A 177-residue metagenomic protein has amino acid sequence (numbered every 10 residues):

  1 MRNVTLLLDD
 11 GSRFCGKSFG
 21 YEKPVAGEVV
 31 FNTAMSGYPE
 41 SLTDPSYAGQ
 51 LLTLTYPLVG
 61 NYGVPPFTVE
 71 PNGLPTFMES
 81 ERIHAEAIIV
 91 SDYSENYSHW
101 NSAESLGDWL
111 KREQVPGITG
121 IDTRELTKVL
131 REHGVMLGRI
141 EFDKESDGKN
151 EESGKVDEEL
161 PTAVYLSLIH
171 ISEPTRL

Functional and structural regions predicted by a protein language model:
M1-D10, F14-C15: Acidic, glycine-enriched active-site microenvironments
S12-E152: Feature captures the catalytic cores and cofactor-binding loops of soluble hydro-lyases/lyases that act on carboxylate
K144-L168: Extended, polar/acidic
I169-L177: Residue-level detector of conserved catalytic or cofactor/ligand-binding positions in enzyme active sites
